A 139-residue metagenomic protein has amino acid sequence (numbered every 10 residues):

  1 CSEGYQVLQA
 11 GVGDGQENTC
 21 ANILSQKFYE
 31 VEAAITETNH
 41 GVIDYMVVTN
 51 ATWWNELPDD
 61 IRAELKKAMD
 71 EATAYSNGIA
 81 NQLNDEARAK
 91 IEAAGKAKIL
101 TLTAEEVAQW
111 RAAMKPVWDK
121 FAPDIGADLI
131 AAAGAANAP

Functional and structural regions predicted by a protein language model:
C1-P139: N-terminal secretory/targeting leader peptides
